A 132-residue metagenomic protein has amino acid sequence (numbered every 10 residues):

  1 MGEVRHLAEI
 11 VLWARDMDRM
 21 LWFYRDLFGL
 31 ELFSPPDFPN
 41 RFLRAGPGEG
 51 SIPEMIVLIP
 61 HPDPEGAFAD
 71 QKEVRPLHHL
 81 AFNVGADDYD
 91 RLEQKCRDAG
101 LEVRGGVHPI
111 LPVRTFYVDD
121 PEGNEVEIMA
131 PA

Functional and structural regions predicted by a protein language model:
M1-D18, L80, A132: N-terminal beta-strand motif that seeds the catalytic metal site of vicinal oxygen chelate
G2-E3, E93-A132: Vicinal oxygen chelate
E3-H6, E73-L77, P109-I110: Short glycine-enriched loop/turn motifs at secondary-structure junctions
E9-V11, F42, H79-A81, T115-Y117: Short aromatic/hydrophobic contact patches that present stacked aromatics for nucleic-acid/ligand binding
W13-I56: Core segments of cupin and vicinal oxygen chelate
P35, L58-E65, P131-A132: Acetyl-CoA-dependent GNAT
D63-A69, V103-G105: A short, acidic/glycine-rich surface segment
A81-D90, C96: Mid-chain, well-packed structural core segment of small domains
